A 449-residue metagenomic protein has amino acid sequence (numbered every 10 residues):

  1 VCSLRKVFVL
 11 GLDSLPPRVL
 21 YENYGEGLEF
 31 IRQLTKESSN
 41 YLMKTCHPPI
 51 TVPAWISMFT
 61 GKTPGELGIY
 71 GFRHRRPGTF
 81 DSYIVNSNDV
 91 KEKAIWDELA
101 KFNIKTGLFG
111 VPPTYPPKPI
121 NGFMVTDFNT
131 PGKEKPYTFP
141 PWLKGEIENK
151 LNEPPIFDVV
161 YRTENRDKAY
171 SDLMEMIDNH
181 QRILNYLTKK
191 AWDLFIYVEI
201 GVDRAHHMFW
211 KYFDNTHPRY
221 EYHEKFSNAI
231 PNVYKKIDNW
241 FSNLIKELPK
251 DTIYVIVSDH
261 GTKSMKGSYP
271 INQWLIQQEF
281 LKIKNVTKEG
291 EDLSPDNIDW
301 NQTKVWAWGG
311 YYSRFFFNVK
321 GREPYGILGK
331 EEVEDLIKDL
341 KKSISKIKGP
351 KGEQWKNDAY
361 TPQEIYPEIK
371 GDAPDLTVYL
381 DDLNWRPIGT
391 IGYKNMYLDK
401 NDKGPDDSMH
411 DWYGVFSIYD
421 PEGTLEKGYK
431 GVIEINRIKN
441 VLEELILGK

Functional and structural regions predicted by a protein language model:
C2, V305-G309, P405-D411: Short glycine/proline-enriched loop/turn "hinge" motifs that connect secondary-structure elements and lie
L4-L20, L34, M58, L99 (+8 more regions): Beta-strand elements within well-structured catalytic alpha/beta cores of enzymes that handle phosphate/sulfate esters
L12, V19, E26, F72-F102 (+4 more regions): Secreted, luminal/periplasmic, and some membrane-associated catalytic domains that remodel anionic oxygen-ester
P16, R166-Y170, R219-A229, Y419-K427: Glycine- and acidic
P16-K190, V202-H207, I438: Active-site-proximal alpha/beta segments of enzymes that process anionic O-linked groups
L28-E29, P53, V90-D97, D178 (+8 more regions): A structural signal for well-ordered alpha-helical segments within the folded catalytic domains of diverse enzymes
Y170-F195, A205, K211-I256, H260 (+1 more regions): A long, amphipathic alpha-helix that forms part of the scaffold/cap immediately adjacent to metal-dependent active
L380-I438: Low-complexity, glycine/alanine/valine/leucine- and proline-rich hydrophobic stretches
